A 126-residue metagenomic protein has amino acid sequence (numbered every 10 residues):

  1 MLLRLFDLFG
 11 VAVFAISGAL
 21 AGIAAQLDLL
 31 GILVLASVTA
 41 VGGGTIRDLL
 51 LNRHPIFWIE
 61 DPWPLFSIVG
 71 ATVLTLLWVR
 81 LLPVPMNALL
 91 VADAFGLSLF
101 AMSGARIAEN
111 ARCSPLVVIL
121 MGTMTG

Functional and structural regions predicted by a protein language model:
M1-L2, A24-L29, R80-L81, A105-V117: Helix-coil boundary and interhelical linker segments in multi-pass alpha-helical membrane proteins
M1-L5, N52-W63, M86-L89, R112 (+1 more regions): Interfacial loop-to-helix junctions that mark the boundaries of transmembrane helices in multi-pass membrane
R4-G18, L35-V38: The first (N-terminal) embedded transmembrane alpha-helix
G18-A24, T45-N52, L74-P83: C-terminal ends of transmembrane helices
G31-V38, E60-S67, M86-G96, V117-G122: Cytoplasmic-side transmembrane-helix entry/capping segments in multi-pass membrane proteins
P55-L77: A phosphate-binding glycine/aspartate-rich beta-alpha loop in the early core of alpha/beta enzymes
G70-A108: Ordered, amphipathic secondary-structure segments that act as subunit-interaction surfaces in large macromolecular
